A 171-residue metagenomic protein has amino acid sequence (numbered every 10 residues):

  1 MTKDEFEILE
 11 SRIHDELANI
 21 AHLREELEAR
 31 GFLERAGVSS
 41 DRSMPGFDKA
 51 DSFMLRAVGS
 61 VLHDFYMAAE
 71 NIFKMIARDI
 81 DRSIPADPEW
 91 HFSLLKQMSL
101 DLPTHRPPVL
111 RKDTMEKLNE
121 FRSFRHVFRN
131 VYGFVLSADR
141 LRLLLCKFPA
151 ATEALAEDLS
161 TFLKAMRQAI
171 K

Functional and structural regions predicted by a protein language model:
M1-K171: Solvent-exposed interaction patches of small proteins and small membrane subunits
